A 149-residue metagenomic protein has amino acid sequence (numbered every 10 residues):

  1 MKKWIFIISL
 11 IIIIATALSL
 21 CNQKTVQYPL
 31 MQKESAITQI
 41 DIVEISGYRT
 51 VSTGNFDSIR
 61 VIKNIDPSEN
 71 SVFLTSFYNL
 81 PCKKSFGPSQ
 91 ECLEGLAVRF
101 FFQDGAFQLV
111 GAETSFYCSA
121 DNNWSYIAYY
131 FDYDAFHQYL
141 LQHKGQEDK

Functional and structural regions predicted by a protein language model:
K3-L10, A15-K149: Function-determining sites in protein domains
